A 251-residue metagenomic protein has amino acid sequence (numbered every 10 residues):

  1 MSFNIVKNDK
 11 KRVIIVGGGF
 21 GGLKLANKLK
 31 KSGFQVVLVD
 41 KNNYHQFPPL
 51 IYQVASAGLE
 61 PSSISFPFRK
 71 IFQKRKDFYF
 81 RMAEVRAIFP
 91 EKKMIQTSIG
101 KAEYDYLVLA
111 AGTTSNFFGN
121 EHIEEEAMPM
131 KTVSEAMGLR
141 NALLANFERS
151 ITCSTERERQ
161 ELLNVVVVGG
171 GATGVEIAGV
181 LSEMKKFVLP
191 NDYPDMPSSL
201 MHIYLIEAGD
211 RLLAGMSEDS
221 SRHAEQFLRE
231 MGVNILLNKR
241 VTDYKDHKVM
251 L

Functional and structural regions predicted by a protein language model:
M1-R12, F78-V166: FAD-binding core/adjacent interface of flavoenzyme oxidoreductases
S2-Y79, A172-G215: Beta1-alpha1 glycine-rich phosphate/pyrophosphate-binding loop at the start of Rossmann-like nucleotide-binding domains
N27-K30, T97-G100, L251: Short amphipathic alpha-helices and their capping/turn segments at secondary-structure boundaries
I51-G58, E124-M128, S220: Short glycine-enriched, charge-decorated loop/helix-capping segments at active-site entrances that position
K74-F89, R229-Y244: A conserved beta-strand/loop element that lines the FAD pocket in flavoprotein oxidoreductases
P129-M130, S134-F227, M231, I235-L237: Predominantly flavin-linked oxidoreductase catalytic cores and closely associated redox partners
